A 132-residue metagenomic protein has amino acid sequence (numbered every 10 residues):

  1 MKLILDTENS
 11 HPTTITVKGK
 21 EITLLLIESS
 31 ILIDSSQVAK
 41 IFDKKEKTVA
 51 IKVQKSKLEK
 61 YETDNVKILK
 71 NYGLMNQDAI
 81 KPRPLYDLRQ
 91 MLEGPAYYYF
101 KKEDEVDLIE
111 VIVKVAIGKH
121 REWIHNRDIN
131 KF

Functional and structural regions predicted by a protein language model:
M1-V53, K67-F132: Positively charged, aromatic-accented nucleic-acid-binding surfaces
K55-N65: Short, solvent-exposed alpha-helical "recognition" segments
